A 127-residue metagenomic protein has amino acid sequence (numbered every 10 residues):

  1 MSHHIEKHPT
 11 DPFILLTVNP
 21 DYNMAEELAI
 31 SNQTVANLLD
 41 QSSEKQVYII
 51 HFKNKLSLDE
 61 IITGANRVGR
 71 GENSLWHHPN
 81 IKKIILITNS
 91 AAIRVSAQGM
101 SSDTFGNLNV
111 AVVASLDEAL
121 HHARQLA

Functional and structural regions predicted by a protein language model:
M1-A127: Amphipathic, Lys/Arg-enriched alpha-helical "gate/interface" segment within cytosolic domains that mediates
